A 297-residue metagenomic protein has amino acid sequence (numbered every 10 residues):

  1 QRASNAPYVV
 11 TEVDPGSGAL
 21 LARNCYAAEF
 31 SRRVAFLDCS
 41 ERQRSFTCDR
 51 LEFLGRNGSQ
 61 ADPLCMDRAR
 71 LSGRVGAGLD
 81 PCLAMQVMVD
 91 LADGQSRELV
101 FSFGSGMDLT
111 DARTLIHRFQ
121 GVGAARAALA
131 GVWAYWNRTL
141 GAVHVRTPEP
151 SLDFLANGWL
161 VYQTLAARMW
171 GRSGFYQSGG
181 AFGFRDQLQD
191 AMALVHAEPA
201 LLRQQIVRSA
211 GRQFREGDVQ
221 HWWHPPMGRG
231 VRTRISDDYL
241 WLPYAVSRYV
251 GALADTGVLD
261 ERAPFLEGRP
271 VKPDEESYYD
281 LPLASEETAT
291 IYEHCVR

Functional and structural regions predicted by a protein language model:
Q1-R68, M85, T110-A142, R269-P273 (+1 more regions): Polysaccharide-binding surfaces and accessory modules of carbohydrate-active proteins
A69-L79, G158-R172, S209-W223: Active-site-adjacent bridging/hinge elements
S72-G76, Q86-L91: Beta-strand-rich interaction surfaces with strong enrichment in secreted/lumenal proteins
V89-M107: Short Pro-Gly-centered flexible turn/kink motifs
A130-Q177, Q204, R208: Low-complexity, Ser/Thr/Pro/Gly-enriched N-terminal "stalk/linker" regions
S173-Q187, M227-D237: Solvent-exposed loop and edge beta-strand segments that line ligand/cofactor-binding and catalytic clefts
L194-L202, I206-R297: Aromatic-rich carbohydrate-recognition surfaces in CAZymes
